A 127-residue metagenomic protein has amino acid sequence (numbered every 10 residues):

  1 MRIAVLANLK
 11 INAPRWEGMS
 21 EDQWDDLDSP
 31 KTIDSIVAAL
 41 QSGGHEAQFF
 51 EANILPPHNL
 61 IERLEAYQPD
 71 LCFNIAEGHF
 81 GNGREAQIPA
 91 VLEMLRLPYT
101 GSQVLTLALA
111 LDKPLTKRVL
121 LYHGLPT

Functional and structural regions predicted by a protein language model:
M1-P98, V104-L105, L109-L111, L115 (+1 more regions): ATP-binding N-terminal substructure of ATP-dependent carboxylate-amine bond-forming enzymes
V119-T127: Basic phosphate/pyrophosphate-binding loop/patch that engages nucleotide-derived ligands
